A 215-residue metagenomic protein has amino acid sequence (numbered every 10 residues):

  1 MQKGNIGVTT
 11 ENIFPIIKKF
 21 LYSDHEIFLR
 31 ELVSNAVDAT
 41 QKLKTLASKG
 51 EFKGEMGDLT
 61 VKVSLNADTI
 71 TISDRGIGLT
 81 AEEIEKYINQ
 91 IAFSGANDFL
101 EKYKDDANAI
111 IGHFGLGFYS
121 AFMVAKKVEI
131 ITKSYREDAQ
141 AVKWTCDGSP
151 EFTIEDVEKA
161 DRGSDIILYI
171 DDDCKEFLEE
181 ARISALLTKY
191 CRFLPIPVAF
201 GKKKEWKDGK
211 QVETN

Functional and structural regions predicted by a protein language model:
M1-D172, E176-F177, A185: GHKL (Bergerat-fold) ATPase N-terminal catalytic module, capturing the glycine-rich phosphate-binding loop and acidic
Q2, F152, A181, I196 (+1 more regions): GHKL/Histidine-kinase-like ATPase module
N108-G112, K207-V212: Amphipathic alpha-helical surface "interface" segments used for docking/oligomerization or membrane association within
P195-W206: A short amphipathic beta-strand at an alpha->beta junction
